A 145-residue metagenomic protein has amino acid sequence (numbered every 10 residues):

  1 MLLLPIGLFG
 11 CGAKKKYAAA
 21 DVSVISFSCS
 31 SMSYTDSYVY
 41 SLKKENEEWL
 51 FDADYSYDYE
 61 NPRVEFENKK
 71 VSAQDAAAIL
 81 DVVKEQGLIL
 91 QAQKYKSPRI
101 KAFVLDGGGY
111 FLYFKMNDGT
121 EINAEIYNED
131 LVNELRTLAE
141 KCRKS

Functional and structural regions predicted by a protein language model:
M1-F9: Sec-dependent bacterial lipoprotein signal peptides
C11-M32, Q93-S145: Short, well-ordered, aromatic-rich surface patches in folded extracellular/luminal domains
C11-P62, F66: N-terminal export/targeting and maturation segments
Y34-E45, S72-D75, K94-V104: Phosphate-binding glycine-rich loops and adjacent basic patches that engage nucleotide phosphates, nucleic-acid
V39-K43, E65-A73, G119-D130: Short amphipathic beta-strand/extended segments with alternating polar/hydrophobic composition
E47-L50, Q74-L80, E129-C142: Short, surface-exposed linear segments at secondary-structure transitions and domain or protein termini
D54-Q91: A short-motif feature that recognizes glycine-rich, charge-decorated loops that bind or process nucleotide phosphates
